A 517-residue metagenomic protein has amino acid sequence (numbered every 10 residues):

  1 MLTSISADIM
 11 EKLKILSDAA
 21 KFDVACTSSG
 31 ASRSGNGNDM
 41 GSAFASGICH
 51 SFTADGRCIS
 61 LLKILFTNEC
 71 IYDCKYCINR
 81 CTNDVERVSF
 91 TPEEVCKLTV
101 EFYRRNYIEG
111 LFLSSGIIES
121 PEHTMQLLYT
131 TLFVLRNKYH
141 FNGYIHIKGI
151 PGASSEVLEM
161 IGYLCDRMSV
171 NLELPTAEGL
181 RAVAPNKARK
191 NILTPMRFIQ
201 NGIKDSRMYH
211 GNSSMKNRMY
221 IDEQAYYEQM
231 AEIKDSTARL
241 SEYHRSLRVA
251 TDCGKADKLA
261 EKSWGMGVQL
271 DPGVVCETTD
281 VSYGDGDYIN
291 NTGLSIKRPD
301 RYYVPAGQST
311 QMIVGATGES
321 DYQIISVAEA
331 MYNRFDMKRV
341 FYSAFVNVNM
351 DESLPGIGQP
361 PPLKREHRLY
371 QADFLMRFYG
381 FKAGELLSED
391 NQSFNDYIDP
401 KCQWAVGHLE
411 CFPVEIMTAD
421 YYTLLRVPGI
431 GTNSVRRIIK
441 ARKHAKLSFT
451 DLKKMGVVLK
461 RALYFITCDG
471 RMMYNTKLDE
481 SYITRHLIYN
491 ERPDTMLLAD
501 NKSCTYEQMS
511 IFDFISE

Functional and structural regions predicted by a protein language model:
M1-E69, V458, I466, Y474-C504 (+1 more regions): Flexible, acidic/Gly-rich N-terminal and inter-domain linker regions that tether and position cofactor-handling modules
S32-S34, S214-I221, F345-M350, E385-K401: A glycine-rich phosphate-binding loop feature that marks nucleotide/adenosyl-phosphate handling sites
L61, C74, L113, V170 (+3 more regions): Conserved, mostly hydrophobic/aromatic
I64-E93: Canonical Radical SAM [4Fe-4S] cluster-binding loop centered on the CxxxCxxC motif and its immediate flanking residues
C96, E119-F381: Conserved AdoMet/S-adenosylmethionine-binding subsite of the radical SAM
V100-S114, A372: Short Fe-S-cluster ligation motifs
S353-L425, R461-E517: Long, highly charged, low-complexity intrinsically disordered interaction regions that mediate electrostatic DNA/RNA
